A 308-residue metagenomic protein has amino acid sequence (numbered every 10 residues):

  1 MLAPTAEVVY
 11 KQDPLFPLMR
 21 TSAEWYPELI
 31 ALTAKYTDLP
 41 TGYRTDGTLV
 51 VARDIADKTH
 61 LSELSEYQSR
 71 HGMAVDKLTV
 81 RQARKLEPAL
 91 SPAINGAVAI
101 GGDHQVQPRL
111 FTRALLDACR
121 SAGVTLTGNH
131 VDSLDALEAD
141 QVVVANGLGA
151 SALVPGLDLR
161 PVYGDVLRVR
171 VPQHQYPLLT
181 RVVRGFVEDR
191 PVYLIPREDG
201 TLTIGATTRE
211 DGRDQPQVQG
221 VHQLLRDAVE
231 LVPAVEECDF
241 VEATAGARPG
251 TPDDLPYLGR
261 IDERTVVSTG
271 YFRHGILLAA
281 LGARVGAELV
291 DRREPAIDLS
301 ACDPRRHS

Functional and structural regions predicted by a protein language model:
M1, A6, L39-Y43, N146-E263: Active-site substrate-recognition segment that forms the wall of the catalytic cavity or substrate channel
M1-Q82: Dinucleotide-binding Rossmann-like beta1-alpha1 core, especially the glycine-rich loop that anchors the ADP
Q12, L61, A136, A152-P155 (+2 more regions): Short glycine-/acidic-enriched loop or helix-start segments at secondary-structure transitions that form or flank
P17-R20, V51-H60, V98-D117, Q215-Q219: Short beta-strand to alpha-helix junction loop
A56, E87-I94, A136-D140, P249-L255 (+1 more regions): A short, glycine/Asx- and small/polar-enriched loop/turn that sits immediately N-terminal to a beta-strand
T79-V80, L126-V131, E242-T244: Short loop/edge segments at beta-strand edges and connector loops that shape dinucleotide/nucleotide cofactor-binding
A97-Q141, A145: Helical element adjacent to the flavin cofactor pocket in flavoenzyme catalytic cores
A234, C238-S308: C-terminal catalytic lobe of FAD-dependent flavoproteins
